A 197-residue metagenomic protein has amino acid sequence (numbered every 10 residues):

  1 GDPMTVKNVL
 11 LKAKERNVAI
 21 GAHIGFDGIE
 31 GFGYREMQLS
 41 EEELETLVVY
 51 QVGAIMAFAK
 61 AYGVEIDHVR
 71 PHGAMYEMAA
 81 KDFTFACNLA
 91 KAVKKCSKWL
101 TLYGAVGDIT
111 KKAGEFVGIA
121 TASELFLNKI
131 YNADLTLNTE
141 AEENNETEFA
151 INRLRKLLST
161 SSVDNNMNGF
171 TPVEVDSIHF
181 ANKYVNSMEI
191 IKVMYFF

Functional and structural regions predicted by a protein language model:
G1-N8, G31-F32, Y76: Glycine-rich, proline-tolerant flexible connector loops at the mouths of alpha/beta enzymes
V9-G21, A59-G63: Acidic (Asp/Glu)-rich catalytic clusters
I20-I24, D67-P71, L102-G104, T121-E124 (+4 more regions): Hydrophobic faces of well-ordered beta-strands that scaffold small-molecule active sites in alpha/beta enzyme cores
I29-P71: Glycine/small-residue-rich loop that forms an oxyanion/phosphate-binding "nest" at active or ligand-binding sites
G31-E45, A79, C96, L135-E146: Glycine-rich tight-turn/loop motif centered on a GG-T
M78, S97-V106: Catalytic beta/alpha-barrel core
D82-N88: Charged helix-capping and loop-helix junction motifs
G107-P172: Active-site rim beta-loop-alpha module in soluble metabolic enzymes
